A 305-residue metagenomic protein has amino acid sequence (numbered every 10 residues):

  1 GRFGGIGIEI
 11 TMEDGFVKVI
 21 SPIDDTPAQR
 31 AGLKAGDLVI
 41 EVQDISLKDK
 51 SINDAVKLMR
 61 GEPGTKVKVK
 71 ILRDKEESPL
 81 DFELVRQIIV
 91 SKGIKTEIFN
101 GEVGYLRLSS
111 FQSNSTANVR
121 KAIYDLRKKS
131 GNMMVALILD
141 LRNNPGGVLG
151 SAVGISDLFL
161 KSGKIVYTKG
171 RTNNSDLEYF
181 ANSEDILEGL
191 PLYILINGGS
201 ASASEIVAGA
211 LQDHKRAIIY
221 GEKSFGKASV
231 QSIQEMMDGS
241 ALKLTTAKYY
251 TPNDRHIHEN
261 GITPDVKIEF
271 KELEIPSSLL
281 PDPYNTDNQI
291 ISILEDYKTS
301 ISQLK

Functional and structural regions predicted by a protein language model:
G1-S21: PDZ/PDZ-like peptide-tail recognition elements
T11, K70-D74, Y250: A generic structural motif
K18-S21, Q29-A35, Q43-M237: Cleft-lining beta-strand/loop regions that shape enzyme active-site pockets
D238, L242-A247: Short acidic, Pro/Gly- and aromatic-enriched capping/linker segments at domain boundaries
N253-K305: Conserved functional hotspot residues or short segments at active or partner-binding sites across diverse domains
